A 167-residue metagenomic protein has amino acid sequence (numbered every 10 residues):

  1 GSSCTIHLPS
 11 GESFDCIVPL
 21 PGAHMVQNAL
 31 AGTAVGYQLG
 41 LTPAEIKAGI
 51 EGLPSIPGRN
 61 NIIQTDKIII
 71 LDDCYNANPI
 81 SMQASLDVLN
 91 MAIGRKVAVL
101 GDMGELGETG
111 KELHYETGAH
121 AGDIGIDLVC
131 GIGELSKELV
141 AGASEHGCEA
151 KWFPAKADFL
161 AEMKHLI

Functional and structural regions predicted by a protein language model:
G1, V18: Conserved phosphate-donor/acceptor-positioning beta-strand/loop module used by diverse small-molecule
S2-P9: Short polybasic amphipathic segments
S10-G11, D15, P21-I167: ATP-dependent carboxylate-amine ligase
